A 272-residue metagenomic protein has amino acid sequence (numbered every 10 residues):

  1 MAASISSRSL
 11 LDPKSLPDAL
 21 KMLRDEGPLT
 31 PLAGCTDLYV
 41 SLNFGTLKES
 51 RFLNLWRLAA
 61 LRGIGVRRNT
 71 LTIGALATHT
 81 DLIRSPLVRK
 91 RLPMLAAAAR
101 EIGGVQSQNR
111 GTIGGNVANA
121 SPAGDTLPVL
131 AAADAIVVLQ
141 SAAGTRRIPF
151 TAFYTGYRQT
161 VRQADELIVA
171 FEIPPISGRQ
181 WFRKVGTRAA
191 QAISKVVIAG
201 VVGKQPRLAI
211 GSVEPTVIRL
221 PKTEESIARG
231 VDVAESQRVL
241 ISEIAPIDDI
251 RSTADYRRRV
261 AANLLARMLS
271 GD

Functional and structural regions predicted by a protein language model:
M1-D272: C-terminal structural segment of proteins
